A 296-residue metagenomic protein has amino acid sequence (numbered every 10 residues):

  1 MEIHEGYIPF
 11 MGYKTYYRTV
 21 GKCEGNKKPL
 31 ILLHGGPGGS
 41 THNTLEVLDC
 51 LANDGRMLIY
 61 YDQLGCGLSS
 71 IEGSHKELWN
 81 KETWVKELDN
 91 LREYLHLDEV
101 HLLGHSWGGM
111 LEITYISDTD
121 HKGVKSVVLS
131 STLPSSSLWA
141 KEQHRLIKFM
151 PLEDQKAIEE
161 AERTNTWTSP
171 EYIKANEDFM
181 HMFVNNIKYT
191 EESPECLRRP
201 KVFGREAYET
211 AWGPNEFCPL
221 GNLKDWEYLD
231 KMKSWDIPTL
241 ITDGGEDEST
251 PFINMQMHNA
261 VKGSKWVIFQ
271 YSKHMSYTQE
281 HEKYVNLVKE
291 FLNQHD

Functional and structural regions predicted by a protein language model:
M1-K14: N-terminal cap/lid segment of alpha/beta-hydrolase-fold proteins
Y13-I71, E77: Conserved HGGG/HGGXW glycine-rich cap/lid loop of the alpha/beta-hydrolase fold
Y60-W107: Active-site loop/oxyanion-hole signature of alpha/beta-hydrolase fold enzymes
D98-K141: Conserved hydrolase catalytic core segment
K125-T166: Flexible "cap/lid" loop of the alpha/beta hydrolase fold
E159-K233, I237: Alpha/beta-hydrolase
N222-D225, L229-Y271: Conserved loop-alpha-helix segment in the C-terminal half of the alpha/beta-hydrolase fold that carries the catalytic
S264-D296: Catalytic active-site module of serine/aspartate enzymes centered on a nucleophile-bearing elbow/loop
